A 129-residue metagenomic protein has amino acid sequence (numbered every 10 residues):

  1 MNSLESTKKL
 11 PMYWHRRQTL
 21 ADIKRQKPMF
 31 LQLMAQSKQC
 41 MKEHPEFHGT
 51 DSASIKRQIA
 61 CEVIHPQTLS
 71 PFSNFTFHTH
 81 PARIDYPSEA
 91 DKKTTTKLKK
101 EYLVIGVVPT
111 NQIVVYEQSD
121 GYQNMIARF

Functional and structural regions predicted by a protein language model:
M1-P71, R128-F129: Glycine-rich short-loop/terminal segments
N2, Q58-F129: Active-site-proximal loop/helix of nucleotide/amide-processing enzymes and allied scaffolds
